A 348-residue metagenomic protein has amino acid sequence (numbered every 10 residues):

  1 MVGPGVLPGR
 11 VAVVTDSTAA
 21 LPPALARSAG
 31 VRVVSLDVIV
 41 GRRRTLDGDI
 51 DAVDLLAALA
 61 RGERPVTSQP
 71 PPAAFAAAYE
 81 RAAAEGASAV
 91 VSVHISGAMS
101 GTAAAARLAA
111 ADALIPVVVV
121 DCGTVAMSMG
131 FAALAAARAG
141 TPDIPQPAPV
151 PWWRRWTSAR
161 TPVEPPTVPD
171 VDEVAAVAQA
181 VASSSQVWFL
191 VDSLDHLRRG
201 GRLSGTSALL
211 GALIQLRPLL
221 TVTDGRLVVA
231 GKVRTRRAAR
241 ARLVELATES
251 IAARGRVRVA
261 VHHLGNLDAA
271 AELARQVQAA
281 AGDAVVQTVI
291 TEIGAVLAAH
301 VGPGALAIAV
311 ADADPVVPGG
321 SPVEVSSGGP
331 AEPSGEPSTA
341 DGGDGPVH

Functional and structural regions predicted by a protein language model:
G3-L7, T18-R32, L36-I39, T102-V118 (+3 more regions): Mixed-charge interfacial surface used for oligomerization/domain docking and macromolecular partner engagement
G9, E85-S88, D283: Structured loop/turn residues at beta-strand edges in well-structured enzyme cores
R10-A76: N-terminal glycine-rich anion-binding loop in soluble enzyme alpha/beta folds
D51-L56, E85, R107-D112: A short glycine/small-residue-enriched secondary-structure motif
R61-L108, A175, A182: Glycine-rich phosphate- or other oxyanion-binding loops that anchor nucleotides, phosphorylated ligands
